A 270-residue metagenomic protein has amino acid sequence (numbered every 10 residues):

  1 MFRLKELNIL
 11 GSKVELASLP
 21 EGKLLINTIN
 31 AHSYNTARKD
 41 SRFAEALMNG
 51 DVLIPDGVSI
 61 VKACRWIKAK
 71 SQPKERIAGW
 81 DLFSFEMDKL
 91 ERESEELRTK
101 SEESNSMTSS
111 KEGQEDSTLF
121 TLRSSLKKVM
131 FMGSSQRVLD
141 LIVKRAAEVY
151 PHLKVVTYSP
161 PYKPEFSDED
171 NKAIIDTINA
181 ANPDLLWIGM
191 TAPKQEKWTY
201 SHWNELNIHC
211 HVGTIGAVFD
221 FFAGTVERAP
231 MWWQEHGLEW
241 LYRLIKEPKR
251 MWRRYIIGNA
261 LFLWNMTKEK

Functional and structural regions predicted by a protein language model:
M1-S84: N-terminal nucleotide/polyanion-binding subdomain common to many enzyme families
K23, K127, N207-H211: A short helix->loop->beta-strand "cap" motif at the edges of active sites that frequently abuts
A31-Y34, M190-Q195, V218: Short glycine-rich anion-binding loops that position phosphate/pyrophosphate groups of nucleotides and phosphorylated
K62, R228-K270: A transmembrane-helix-recognition feature enriched in membrane-embedded lipid enzymes and envelope glyco-/phospholipid
I67-E93, L126-T177, A181: Conserved beta-alpha
A69, R92-N105, S109, G113-L126: Short, basic, low-complexity termini and linkers enriched in Ser/Thr/Gly/Pro that act as targeting/leader peptides
P160-F166, I208-K246: Short, flexible loop segments at boundaries between secondary-structure elements
I178-A192, T199: Proline-aspartate-enriched helix->loop->beta-strand connector
